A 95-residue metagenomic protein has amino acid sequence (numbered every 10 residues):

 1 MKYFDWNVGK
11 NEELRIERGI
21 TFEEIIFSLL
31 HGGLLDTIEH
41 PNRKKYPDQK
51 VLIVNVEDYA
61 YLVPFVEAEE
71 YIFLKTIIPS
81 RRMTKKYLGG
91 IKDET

Functional and structural regions predicted by a protein language model:
M1-T95: Ribonuclease/tRNase effector modules and their secretory precursors
